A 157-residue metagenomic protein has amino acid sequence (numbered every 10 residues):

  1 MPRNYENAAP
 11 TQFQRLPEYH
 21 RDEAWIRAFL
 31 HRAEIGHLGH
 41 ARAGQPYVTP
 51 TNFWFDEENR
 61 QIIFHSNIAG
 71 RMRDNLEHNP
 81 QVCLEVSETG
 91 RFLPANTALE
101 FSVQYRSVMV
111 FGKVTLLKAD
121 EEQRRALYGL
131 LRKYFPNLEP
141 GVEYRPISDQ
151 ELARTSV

Functional and structural regions predicted by a protein language model:
M1-P17, R91-V157: Charged, gly/pro-rich active-site loop segments
A8-H37: Short, basic/aromatic recognition patches
L30, N75-L76, L130: A generic structural signal for nonpolar/aromatic side chains embedded in well-ordered alpha-helices
A33-I68, L84, E100: Short beta-strand segments
Q45, L76, S102-R106: A generic structural micro-feature
N67, S87, T115-L117: Solvent-exposed residues in well-ordered beta-strands and their adjoining turns, especially edge/terminal strands
A69-D74, C83, F92: Histidine-centered metal-chelating micro-motifs
P80-Q81, E85-E88: Glycine- and acidic-residue-rich phosphate-binding/metal-coordinating active-site segment common to enzymes that handle
